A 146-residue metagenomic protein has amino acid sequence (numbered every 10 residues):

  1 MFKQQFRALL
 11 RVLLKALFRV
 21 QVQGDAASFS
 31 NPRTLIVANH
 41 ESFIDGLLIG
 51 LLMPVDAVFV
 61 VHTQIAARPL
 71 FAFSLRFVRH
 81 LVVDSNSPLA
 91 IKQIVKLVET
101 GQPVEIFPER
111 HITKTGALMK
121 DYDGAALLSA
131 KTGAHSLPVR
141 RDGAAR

Functional and structural regions predicted by a protein language model:
M1-F6: Helix-enriched interaction subdomains in cytosolic or periplasmic regions, typified by TIR/SEFIR signaling/NADase cores
R7, A16-R146: Soluble catalytic domains of membrane acyltransferases
